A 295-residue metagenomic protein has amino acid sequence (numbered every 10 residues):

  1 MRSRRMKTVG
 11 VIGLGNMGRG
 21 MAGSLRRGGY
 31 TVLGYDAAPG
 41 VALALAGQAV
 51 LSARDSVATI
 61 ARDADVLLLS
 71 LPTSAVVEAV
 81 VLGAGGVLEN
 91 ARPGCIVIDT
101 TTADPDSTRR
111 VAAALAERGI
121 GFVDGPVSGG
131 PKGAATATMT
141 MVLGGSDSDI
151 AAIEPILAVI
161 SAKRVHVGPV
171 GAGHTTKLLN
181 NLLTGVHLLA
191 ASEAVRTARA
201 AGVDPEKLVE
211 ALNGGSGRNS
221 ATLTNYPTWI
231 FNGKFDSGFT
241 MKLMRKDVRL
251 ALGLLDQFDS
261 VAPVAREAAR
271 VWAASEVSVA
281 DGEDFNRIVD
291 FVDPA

Functional and structural regions predicted by a protein language model:
R2-S70, T100, P131: NAD(P)+-binding Rossmann beta1-loop-alpha1 motif at the extreme N-terminus of oxidoreductases
V9, L14, T102-L182: Rossmann-fold dinucleotide-binding core
V32, A53, F122-V123, R164 (+2 more regions): Hydrophobic beta-strand scaffold residues
V57-L69, S74-G119: Rossmann-fold NAD(P) dinucleotide-binding segment
T136-A137, M141-G144, V165, P169-A201 (+2 more regions): Active-site-proximal catalytic alpha-helix in oxidoreductases
V170, H174, L183, N219 (+2 more regions): Interdomain hinge/lid region at the active-site interface of Rossmann-like NAD(P)-dependent oxidoreductases
